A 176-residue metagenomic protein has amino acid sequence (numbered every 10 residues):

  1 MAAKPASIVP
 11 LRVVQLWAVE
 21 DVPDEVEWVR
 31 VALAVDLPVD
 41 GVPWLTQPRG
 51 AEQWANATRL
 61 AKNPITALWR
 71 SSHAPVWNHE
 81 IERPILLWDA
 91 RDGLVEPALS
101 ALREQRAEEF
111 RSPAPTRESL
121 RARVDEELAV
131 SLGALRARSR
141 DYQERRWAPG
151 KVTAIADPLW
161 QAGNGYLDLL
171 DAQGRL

Functional and structural regions predicted by a protein language model:
M1-W28, L37-L176: Catalytic core of pol beta-like nucleotidyltransferases
